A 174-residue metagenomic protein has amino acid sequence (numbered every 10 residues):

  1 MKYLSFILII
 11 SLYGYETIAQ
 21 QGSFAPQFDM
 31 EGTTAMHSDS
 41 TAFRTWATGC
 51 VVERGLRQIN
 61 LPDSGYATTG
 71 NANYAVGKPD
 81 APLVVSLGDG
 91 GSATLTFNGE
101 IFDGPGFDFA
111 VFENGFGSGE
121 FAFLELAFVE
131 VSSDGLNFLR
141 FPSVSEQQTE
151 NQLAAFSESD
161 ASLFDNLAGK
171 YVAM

Functional and structural regions predicted by a protein language model:
M1-Q21: Bacterial Sec-dependent N-terminal signal peptides
Q20-A127, N137-M174: A domain-level signal for the mature, folded cores of soluble proteins
